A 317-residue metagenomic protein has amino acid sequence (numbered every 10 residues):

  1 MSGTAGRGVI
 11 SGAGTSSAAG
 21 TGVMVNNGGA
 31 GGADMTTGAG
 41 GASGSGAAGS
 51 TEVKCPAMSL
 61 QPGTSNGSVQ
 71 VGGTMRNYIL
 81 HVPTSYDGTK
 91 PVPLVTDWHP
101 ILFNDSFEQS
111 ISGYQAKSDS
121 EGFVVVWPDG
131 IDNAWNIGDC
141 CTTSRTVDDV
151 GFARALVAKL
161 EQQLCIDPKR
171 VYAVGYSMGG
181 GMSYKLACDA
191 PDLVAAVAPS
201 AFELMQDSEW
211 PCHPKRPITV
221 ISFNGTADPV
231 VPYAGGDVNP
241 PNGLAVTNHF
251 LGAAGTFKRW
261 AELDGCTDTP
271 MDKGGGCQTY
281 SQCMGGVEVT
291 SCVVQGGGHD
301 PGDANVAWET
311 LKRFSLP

Functional and structural regions predicted by a protein language model:
M1-A57: Ser/Thr-rich, Pro/Gly/Ala-heavy low-complexity intrinsically disordered linkers and tails of secreted extracellular
V69-Y172, Y176, G181-K185, D189 (+4 more regions): Serine-hydrolase catalytic machinery in alpha/beta-hydrolase-like enzymes
E108-Q115, E203-H213, K273-S281: Alpha-helical scaffolding within the catalytic cores of extracellular/periplasmic polymer-degrading hydrolases
D129, V174, S200-A201, I221-N224 (+1 more regions): Alpha/beta-hydrolase-fold catalytic nucleophile elbow
Q162-Q163, K169-I218, P229: Primarily recognizes the serine-hydrolase "nucleophile elbow" in alpha/beta-hydrolase and SGNH/GDSL folds
T219-F223, H249-G252, F257-P317: C-terminal catalytic histidine-bearing segment of alpha/beta-hydrolase fold enzymes
D228-V231, G298-D300: Acidic catalytic loop of the alpha/beta-hydrolase fold
V230-N248: A solvent-exposed, charged loop/short amphipathic helix patch at secondary-structure junctions
